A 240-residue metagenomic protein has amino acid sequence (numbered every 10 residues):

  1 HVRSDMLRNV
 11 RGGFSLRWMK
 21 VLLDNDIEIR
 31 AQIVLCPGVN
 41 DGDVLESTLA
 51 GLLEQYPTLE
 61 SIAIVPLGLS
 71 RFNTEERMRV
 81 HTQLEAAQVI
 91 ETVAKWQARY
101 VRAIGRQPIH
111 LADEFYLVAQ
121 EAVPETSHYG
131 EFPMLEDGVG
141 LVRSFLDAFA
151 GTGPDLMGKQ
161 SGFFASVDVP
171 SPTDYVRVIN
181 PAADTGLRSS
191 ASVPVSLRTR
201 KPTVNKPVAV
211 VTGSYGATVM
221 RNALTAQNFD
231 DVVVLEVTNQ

Functional and structural regions predicted by a protein language model:
H1-V101, S127, L141-V142: Conserved AdoMet/S-adenosylmethionine-binding subsite of the radical SAM
V39, L67-S70, H110-L117, G213-T218: Gly/Ser/Thr-rich loops at beta-strand to alpha-helix junctions that form or flank small-molecule/cofactor-binding
S61-P66, I109-D113, D230-N239: A generic structural motif
T74, E121, M220-R221: Short glycine-/acidic-enriched loop or helix-start segments at secondary-structure transitions that form or flank
I90-T212: Hard-cation-handling environments
V195-Q240: Redox- and metal-dependent alpha/beta enzyme cores, enriched for Fe-S-associated oxidoreductases and cofactor-handling
